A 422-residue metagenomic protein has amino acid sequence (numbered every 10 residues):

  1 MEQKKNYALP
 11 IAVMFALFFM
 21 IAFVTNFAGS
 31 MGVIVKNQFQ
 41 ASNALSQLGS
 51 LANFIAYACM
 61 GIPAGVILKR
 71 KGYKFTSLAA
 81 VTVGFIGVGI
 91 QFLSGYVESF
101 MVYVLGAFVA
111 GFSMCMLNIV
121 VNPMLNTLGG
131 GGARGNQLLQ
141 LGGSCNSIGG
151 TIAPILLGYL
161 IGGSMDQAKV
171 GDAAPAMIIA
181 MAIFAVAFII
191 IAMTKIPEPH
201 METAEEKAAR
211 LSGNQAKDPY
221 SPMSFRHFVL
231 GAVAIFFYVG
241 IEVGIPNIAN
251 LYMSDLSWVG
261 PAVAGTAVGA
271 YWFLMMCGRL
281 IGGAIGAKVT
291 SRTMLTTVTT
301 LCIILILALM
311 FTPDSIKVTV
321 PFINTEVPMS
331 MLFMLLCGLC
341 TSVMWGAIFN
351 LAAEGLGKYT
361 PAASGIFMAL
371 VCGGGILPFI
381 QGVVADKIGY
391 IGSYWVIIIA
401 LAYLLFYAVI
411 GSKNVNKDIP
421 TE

Functional and structural regions predicted by a protein language model:
L9-A41, N118-N122, V243-M253: Extracytoplasmic
A28-G32, A153, Y220-G269, F273 (+1 more regions): Extracytoplasmic gate region of multi-pass secondary transporters
L48-V66, G269-I281, G373-I376: Central cavity-lining transmembrane alpha-helices of secondary-active solute carriers, predominantly the Major
C59-M101: Conserved MFS/SLC helix-loop-helix module at the cytosolic interface between two early adjacent transmembrane helices
M60-Y73, I161, G278-S291, I316-K317 (+1 more regions): Helix-to-loop junctions at the C-terminal end of transmembrane segments in multipass secondary transporters
T82-V97, L301-I323: C-terminal ends and interior cores of transmembrane alpha-helices in multi-pass membrane transporters/permeases
M116-G130, T341-G357: Intracellular juxtamembrane helix-capping segments at the cytosolic ends of symmetry-related transmembrane helices
G135-I196: Helix-loop-helix hairpin linking two adjacent transmembrane segments in secondary transporters
